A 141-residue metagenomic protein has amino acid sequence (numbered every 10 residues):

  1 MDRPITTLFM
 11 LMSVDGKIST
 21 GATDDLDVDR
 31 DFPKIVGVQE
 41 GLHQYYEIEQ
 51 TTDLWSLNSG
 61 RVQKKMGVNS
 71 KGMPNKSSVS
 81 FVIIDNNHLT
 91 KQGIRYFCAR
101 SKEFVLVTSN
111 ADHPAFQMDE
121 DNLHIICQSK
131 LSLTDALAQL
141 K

Functional and structural regions predicted by a protein language model:
M1-R100: N-terminal nucleotide/polyanion-binding subdomain common to many enzyme families
I5-F9, A111-K141: A glycine-rich beta-strand to alpha-helix segment that forms a phosphate/ribose-binding loop at ligand/cofactor sites
M10-D15, F104-H113: Short, compositionally biased "basic patch" segments
L57-N58, V82, V105-V107, H124-I126: Hydrophobic/aromatic beta-strand patches that form the interior of the parallel beta-sheet core in alpha/beta enzyme
V62, N86-N87, S109-A111, Q128: Histidine- and/or cysteine-centered catalytic micro-motif in compact active-site loops
K71, T90-Y96, V107-F116, L133-A136: Short, charged beta->alpha transition segments
V79, K102, D121-L123: A structural micro-motif
